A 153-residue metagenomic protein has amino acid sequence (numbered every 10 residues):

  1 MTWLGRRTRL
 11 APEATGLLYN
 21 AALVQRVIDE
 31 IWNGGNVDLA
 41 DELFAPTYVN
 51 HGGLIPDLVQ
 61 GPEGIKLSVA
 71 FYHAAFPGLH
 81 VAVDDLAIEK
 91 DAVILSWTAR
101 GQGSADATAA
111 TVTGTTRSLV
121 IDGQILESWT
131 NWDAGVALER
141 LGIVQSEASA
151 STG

Functional and structural regions predicted by a protein language model:
M1-G153: C-terminal and inter-domain tail/linker signature
